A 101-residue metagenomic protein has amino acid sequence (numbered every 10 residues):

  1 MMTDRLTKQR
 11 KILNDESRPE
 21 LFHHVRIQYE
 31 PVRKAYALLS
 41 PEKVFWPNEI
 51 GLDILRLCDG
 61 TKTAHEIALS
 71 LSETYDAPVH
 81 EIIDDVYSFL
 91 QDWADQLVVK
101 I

Functional and structural regions predicted by a protein language model:
M1-L52, R56: Acidic, low-complexity/disordered tracts enriched in E/D and polar residues
S40-I101: Long, charge-rich, low-complexity alpha-helical segments
